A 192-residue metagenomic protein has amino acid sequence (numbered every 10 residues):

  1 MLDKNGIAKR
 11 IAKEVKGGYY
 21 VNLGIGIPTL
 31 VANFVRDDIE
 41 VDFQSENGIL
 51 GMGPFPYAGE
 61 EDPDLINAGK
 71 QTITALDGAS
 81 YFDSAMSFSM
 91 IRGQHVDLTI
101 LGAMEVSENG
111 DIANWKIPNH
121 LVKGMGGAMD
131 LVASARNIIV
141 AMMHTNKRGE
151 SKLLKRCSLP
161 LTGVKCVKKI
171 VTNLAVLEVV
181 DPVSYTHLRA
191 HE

Functional and structural regions predicted by a protein language model:
M1-L76: N-terminal active-site beta-alpha-beta segment that forms phosphate/nucleotide-binding and substrate-recognition loops
D37, S107-N109, E178-V183: Short acidic-glycine loop/turn motifs at beta-strand connectors
Y57-V106: Ligand-binding beta-strand-loop-alpha-helix segment within the catalytic cores of soluble metabolic enzymes
S80-A85, H120-G127, K155-V164, K169-V171: Active-site glycine-rich loop that binds ribose-phosphate moieties when present
I117-V140: Gly/Ser/Thr-rich active-site loops/lids in small-molecule metabolic enzymes that frequently grip phosphoryl groups
A135-D181: Catalytic phosphate-donor-binding core of small-molecule kinases
T186-E192: Conserved small/polar residues in nucleotide/adenosyl-binding loops
